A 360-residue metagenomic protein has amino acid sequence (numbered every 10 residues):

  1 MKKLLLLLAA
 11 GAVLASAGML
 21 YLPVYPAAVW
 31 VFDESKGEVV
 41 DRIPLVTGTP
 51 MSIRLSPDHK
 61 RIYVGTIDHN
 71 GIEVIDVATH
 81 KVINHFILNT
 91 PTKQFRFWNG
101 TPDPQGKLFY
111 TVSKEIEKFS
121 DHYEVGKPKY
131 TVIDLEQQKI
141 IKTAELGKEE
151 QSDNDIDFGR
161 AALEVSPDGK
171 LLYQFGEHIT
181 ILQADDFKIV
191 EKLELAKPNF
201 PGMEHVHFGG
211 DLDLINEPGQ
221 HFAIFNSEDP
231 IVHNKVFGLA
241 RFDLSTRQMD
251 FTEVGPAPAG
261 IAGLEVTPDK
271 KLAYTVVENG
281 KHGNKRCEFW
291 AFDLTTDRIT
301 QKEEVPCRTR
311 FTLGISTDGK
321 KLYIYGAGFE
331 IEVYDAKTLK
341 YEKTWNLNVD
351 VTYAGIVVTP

Functional and structural regions predicted by a protein language model:
S16-D41: An edge-strand/N-cap motif at the start of beta-rich repeat modules
A17-G18, D58-K60, Q105-K107, D168-K170 (+3 more regions): Short coil/turn segments that connect the beta-strands within blades of beta-propeller domains
E34-G37, D76-H80, D134-Q138, A184-K188 (+3 more regions): Short loop/turn segments that connect beta-strands within beta-propeller blades
E38-P44, K81-T90, K139-N154, K188-M203 (+3 more regions): A short beta-strand motif characteristic of beta-propeller blades
T49-L55, K93-P102, Q151-E164, N199-I215 (+3 more regions): Repeated scaffold domains used in trafficking and secretory/extracellular systems, primarily beta-propellers
T111-K127, G219-N234, V276-R286: Short, conserved, GDST-rich strand-edge loop motifs in beta-rich repeat architectures
V125-Q138, V236-L244, C287-D293: Beta-propeller blade signature
Y325-P360: Blade-level signature of beta-propeller repeat domains, shared across WD40, Kelch, NHL, RCC1 and BNR/Asp-box propellers
